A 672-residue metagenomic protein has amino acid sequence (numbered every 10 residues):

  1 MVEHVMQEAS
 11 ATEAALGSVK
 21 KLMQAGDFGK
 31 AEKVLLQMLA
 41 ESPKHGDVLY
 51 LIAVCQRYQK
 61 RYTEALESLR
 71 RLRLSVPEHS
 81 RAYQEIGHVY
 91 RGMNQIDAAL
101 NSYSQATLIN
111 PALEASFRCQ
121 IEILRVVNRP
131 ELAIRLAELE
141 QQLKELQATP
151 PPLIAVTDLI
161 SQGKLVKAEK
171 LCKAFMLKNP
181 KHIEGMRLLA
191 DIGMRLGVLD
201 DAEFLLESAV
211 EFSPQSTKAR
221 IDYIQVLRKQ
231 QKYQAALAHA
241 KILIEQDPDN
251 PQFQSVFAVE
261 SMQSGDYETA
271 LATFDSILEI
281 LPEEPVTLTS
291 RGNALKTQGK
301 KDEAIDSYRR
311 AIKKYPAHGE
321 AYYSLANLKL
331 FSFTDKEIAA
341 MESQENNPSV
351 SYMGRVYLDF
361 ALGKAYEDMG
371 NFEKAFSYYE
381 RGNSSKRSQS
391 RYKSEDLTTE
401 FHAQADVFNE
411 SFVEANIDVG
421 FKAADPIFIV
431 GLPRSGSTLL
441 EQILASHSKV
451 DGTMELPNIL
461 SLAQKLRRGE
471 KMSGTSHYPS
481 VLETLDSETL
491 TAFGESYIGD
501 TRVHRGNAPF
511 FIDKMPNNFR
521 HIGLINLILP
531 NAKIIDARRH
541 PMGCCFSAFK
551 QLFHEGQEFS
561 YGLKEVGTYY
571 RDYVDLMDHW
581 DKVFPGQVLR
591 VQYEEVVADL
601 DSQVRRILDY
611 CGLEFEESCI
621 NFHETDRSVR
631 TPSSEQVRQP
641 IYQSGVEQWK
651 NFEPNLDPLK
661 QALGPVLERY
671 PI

Functional and structural regions predicted by a protein language model:
Q24, Y58, G92, V126 (+7 more regions): Register position in tetratricopeptide repeats
E41, L74-S75, I109, Q142-K144 (+7 more regions): Structural marker of alpha-solenoid helical repeat scaffolds
Q298, T453, P457-S487, H504-D657 (+1 more regions): PAPS-dependent sulfotransferase catalytic domain
F372-E373, S377-F493, V637-R638, Y642: PAPS-dependent sulfotransferase catalytic core
